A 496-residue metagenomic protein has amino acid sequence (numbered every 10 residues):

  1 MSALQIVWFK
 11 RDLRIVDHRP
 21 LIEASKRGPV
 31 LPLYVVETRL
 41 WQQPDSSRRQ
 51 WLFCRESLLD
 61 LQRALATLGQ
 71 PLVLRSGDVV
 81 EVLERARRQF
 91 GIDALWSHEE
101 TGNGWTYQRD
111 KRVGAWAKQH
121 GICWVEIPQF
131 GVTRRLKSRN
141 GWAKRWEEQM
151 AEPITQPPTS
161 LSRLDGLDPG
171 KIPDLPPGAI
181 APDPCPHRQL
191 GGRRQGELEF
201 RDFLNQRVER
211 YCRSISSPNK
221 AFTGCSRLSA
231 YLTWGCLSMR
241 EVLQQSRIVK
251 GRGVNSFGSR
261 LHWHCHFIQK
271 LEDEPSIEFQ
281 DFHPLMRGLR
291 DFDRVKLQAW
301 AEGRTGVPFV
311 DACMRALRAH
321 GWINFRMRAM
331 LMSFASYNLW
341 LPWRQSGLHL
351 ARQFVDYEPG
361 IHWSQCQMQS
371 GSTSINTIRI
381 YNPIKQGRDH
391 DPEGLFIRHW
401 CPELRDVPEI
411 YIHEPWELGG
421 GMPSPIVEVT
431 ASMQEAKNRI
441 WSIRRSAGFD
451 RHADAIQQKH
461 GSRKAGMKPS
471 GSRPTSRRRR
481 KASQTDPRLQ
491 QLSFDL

Functional and structural regions predicted by a protein language model:
M1-T159, G253, H362-S364, N438-I443 (+1 more regions): Trp/Phe/Arg-rich N-terminal binding region typifying the photolyase-homology
I22, D93, F325, A329 (+1 more regions): Short alpha-helical basic/polar micro-motif
D45, L297, G420-P423: Short coil/turn segments at secondary-structure junctions
H120-I122, G141-R287, D391, L395-L496: Glycine/tryptophan-enriched, flexible segments
G224-E403, E409: Active-site-proximal binding-pocket segments
